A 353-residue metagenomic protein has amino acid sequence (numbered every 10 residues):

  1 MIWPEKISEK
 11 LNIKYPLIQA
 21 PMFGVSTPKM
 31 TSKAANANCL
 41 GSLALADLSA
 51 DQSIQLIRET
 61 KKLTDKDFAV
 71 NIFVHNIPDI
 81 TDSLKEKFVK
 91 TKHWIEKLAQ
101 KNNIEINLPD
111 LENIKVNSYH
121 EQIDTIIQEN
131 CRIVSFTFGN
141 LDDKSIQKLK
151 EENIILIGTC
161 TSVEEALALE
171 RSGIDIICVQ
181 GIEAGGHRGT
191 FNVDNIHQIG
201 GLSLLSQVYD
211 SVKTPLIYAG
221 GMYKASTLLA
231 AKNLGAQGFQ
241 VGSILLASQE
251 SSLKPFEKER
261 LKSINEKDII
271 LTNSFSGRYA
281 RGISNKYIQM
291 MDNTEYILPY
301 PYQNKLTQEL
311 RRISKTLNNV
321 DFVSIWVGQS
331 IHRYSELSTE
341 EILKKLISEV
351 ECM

Functional and structural regions predicted by a protein language model:
M1-S211: Active-site entrance/lid segments in N-terminal catalytic domains of soluble metabolic enzymes
H187-V193, H197-I217, M222-M353: Conserved active-site-proximal phosphate/metal-binding subdomains
